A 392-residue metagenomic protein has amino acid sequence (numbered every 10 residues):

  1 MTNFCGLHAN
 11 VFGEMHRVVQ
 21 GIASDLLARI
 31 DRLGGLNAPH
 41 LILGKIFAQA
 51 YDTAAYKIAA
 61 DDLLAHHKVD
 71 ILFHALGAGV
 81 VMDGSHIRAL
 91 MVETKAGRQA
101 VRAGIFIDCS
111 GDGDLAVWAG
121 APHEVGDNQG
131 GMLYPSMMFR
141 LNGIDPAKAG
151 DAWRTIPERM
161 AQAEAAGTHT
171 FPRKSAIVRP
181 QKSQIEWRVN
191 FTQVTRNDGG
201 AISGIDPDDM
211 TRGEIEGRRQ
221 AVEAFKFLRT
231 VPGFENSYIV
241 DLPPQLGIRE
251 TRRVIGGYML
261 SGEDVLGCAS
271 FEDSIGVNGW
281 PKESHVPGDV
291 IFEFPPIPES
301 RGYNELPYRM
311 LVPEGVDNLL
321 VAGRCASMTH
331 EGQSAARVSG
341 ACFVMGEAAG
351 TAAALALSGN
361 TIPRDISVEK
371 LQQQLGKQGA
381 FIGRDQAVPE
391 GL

Functional and structural regions predicted by a protein language model:
M1-F4, I22, L26-G34, H74 (+4 more regions): Flavin (FAD/FMN)-binding glycine-rich loop and adjacent Rossmann-like elements that form
M1-G79, D83, L133-Y134: Conserved N-terminal/central alpha/beta ligand/cofactor-binding core
